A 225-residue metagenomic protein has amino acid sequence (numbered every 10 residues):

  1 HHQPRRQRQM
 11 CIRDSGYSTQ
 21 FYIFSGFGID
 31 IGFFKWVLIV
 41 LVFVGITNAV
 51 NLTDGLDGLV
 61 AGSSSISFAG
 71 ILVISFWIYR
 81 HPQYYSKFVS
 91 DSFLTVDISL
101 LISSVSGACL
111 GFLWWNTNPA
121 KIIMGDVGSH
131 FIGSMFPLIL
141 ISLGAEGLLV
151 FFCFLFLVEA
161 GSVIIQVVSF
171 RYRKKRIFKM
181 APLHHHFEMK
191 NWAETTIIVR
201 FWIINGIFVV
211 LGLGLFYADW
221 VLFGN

Functional and structural regions predicted by a protein language model:
H1-I12: Single conserved hydrophobic/aromatic residue that forms the stacking wall/gate of nucleotide- or nucleobase-binding
R13, F34-I39, F43-L52, L56-N225: Alpha-helical transmembrane segments
R13-F27, V89: Juxtamembrane/interfacial segments at transmembrane-helix boundaries in multi-pass membrane proteins
D30-I31: Juxtamembrane/start-of-transmembrane alpha-helix segments at the extracytoplasmic/lumenal side of membrane anchors
